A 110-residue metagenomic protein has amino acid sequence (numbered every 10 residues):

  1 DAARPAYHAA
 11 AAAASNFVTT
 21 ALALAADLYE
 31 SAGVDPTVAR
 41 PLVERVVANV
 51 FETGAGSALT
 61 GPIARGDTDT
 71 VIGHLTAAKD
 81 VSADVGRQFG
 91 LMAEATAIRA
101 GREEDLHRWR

Functional and structural regions predicted by a protein language model:
A3-A78: Helical "substrate-binding/catalytic lid" subdomain of Rossmann-like NAD(P)-dependent dehydrogenases/reductases
S57-R110: C-terminal active-site/capping subdomain that shapes the small-molecule cofactor and substrate pocket of enzyme
